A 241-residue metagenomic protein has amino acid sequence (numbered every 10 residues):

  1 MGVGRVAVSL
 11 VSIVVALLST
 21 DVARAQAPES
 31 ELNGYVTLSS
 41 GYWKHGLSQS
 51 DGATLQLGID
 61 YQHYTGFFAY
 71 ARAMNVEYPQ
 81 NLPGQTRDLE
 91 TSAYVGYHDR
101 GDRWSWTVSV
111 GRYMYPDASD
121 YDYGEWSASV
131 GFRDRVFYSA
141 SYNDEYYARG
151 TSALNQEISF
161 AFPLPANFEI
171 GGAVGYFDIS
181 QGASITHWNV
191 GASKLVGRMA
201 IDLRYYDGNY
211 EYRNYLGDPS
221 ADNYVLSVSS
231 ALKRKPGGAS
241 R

Functional and structural regions predicted by a protein language model:
M1-E31, K233-R241: Cleavable N-terminal export/targeting peptides
A25-E77, K233: Short glycine/proline- and aromatic-enriched beta-strand/turn motifs that initiate or cap beta-hairpins
S30, D51-L55, R87-T91, W104 (+6 more regions): Residues that define the transmembrane beta-barrel architecture of outer-membrane proteins
L32-G34, T65-A71, D102-V108, D134-A140 (+3 more regions): Repeated loop/turn-to-beta-strand initiation elements of outer-membrane beta-barrel proteins
V36-L38, L57-H63, A93-Y97, V110 (+4 more regions): Residues on the lipid-exposed face of transmembrane beta-strands in outer-membrane beta-barrel proteins
L38-K44, A73-E77, D99, R112-P116 (+6 more regions): Transmembrane beta-strands of outer-membrane beta-barrel pores
Y121-I179, S240: Detector for outer-membrane/organellar transmembrane beta-barrel domains, recognizing the amphipathic beta-strand
F162, V190-M199, Y205, D218-R241: Outer-membrane beta-barrel "beta-signal"
